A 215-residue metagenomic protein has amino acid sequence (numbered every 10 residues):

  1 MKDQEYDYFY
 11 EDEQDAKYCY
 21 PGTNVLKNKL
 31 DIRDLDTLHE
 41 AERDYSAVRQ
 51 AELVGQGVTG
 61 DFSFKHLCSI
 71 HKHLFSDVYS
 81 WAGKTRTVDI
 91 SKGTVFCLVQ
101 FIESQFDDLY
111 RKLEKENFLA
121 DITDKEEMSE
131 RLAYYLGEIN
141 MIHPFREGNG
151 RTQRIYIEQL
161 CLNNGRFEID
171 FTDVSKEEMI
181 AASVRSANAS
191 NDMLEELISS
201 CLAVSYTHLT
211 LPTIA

Functional and structural regions predicted by a protein language model:
M1-S80, R166-I169: N-terminal structured helix/loop subdomain that forms the ligand-binding/catalytic interface in diverse enzymes
S63, L67, M128, N149 (+2 more regions): Hydrophobic (often cysteine-bearing) scaffold residues that line and stabilize catalytic clefts of nucleotide/cofactor
F64-K112: A glycine-rich, hydrophobic loop/mini-helix early in the fold
I70-F75, L132-I139, M179: Short alpha-helical scaffolding segments that buttress acidic/His motifs in well-ordered protein cores
V99-I142: Helix-hairpin-helix/helix-loop-helix acidic hairpins
I142-E177, N191: Short conserved catalytic/interaction loops centered on acidic-Pro-aromatic/His motifs
M179-S205: Primarily interfacial, aromatic-capped hydrophobic alpha-helices that serve as membrane anchors
T207-T213: Conserved small/polar residues in nucleotide/adenosyl-binding loops
